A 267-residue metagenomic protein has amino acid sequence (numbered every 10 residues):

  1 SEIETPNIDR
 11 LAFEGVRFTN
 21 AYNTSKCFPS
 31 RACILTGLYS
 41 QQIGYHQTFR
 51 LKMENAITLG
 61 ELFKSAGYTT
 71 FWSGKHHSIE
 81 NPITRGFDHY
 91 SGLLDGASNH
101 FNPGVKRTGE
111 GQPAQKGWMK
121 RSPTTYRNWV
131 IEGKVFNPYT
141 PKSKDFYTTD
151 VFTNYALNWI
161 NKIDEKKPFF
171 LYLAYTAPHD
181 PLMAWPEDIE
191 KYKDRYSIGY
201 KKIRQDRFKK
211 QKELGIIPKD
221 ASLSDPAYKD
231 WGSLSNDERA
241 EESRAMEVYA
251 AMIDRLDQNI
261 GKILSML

Functional and structural regions predicted by a protein language model:
S1-L267: Formylglycine-dependent sulfatase
